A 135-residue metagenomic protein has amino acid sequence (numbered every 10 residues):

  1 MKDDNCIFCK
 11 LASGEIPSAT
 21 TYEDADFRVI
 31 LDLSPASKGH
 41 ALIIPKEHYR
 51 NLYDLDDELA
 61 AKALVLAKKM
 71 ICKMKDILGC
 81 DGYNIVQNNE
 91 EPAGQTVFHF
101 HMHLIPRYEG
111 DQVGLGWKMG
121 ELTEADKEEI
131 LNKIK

Functional and structural regions predicted by a protein language model:
M1-K135: HIT superfamily nucleotide-processing domains
